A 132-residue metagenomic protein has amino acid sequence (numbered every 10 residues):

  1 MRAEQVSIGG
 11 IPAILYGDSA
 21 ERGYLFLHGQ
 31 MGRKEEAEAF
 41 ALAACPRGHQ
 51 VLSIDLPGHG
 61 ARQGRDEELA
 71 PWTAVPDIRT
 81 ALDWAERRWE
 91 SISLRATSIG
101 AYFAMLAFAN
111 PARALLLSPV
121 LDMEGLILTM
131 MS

Functional and structural regions predicted by a protein language model:
M1-D18: N-terminal cap/lid segment of alpha/beta-hydrolase-fold proteins
E21-G29: Short beta-strand element of the alpha/beta-hydrolase
Q30-L42: The serine-hydrolase catalytic nucleophile loop
E36, E68-R87: Alpha/beta-hydrolase active-site loop
A41-Q63: Conserved alpha/beta-hydrolase
R95-A104: Gly/Ala-rich beta-loop-alpha elbow adjacent to hydrolase catalytic centers
A109-S132: Hydrolase active-site cap/lid region
